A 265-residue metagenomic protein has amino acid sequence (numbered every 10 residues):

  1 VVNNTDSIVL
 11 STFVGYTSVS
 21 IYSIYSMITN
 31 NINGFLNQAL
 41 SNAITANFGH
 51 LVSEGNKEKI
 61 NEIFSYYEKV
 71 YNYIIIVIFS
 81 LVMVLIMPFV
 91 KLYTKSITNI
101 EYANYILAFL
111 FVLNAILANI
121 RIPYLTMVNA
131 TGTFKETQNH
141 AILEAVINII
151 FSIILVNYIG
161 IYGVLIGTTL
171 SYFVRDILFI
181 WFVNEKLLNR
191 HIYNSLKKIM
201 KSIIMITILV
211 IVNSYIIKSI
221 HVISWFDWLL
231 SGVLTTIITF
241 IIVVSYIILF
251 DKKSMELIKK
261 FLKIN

Functional and structural regions predicted by a protein language model:
N3, S26, N30, S41 (+4 more regions): Short runs within selected transmembrane alpha-helices of multi-pass transporters and secretion channels
N4-L10, V14, I44, F48 (+1 more regions): Hydrophobic/aromatic end-of-helix segments at the C-terminal termini of transmembrane alpha-helices
L10-N30, K59, I100-Y105, G232: Interfacial/gating helices of multi-pass transporter permease domains
S23, I44, N56-Y73, V77-L85 (+3 more regions): Interfacial transmembrane-helix starts/ends
Y25, T29-E68, Y124-A130: Helix-loop junctions and terminal segments of transmembrane helices in multi-pass membrane transport/translocation
M83-I116, L188: Interfacial segments at transmembrane-helix termini and the short loops linking adjacent helices
I149-I153, I206-V222: Hydrophobic alpha-helical transmembrane segments in multi-pass integral membrane proteins
R190, S214-N265: Membrane-proximal transmembrane or re-entrant/amphipathic helices at the cytosolic face
